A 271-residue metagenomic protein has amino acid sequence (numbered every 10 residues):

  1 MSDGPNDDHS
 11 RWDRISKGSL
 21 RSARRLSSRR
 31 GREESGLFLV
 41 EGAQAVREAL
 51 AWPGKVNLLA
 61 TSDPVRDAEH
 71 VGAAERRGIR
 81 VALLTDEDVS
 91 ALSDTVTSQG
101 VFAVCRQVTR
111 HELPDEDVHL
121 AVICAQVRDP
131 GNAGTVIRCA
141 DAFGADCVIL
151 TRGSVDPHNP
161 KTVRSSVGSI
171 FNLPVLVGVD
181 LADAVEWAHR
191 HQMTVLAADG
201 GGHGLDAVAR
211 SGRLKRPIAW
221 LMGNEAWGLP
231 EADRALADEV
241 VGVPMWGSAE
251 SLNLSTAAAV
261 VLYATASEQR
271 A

Functional and structural regions predicted by a protein language model:
M1-V96, Q192-T194: N-terminal positively charged helical leader segments and presequences
R29, L83, P114-V122, L236-P244: Glycine/charged-rich beta-loop-alpha catalytic/anionic-binding loops adjacent to active sites
G36, C124-R128, G242-E250: Short pre-catalytic strand/loop immediately N-terminal to key active-site residues, enriched for Gly-Thr
Q44, A51, V108-T109, L113-G202: RNA substrate-binding interface of SAM-dependent RNA methyltransferases
R80-T85, P174-L176, V241: General small-molecule cofactor/ligand-binding pocket signal
A103, C139-F143, S154-I170, E231-A271: Structured adenosyl-cofactor binding patch, chiefly the S-adenosyl-L-methionine
L196-A249, N253: Active-site/ligand-binding-proximal alpha/beta "capping" segment
